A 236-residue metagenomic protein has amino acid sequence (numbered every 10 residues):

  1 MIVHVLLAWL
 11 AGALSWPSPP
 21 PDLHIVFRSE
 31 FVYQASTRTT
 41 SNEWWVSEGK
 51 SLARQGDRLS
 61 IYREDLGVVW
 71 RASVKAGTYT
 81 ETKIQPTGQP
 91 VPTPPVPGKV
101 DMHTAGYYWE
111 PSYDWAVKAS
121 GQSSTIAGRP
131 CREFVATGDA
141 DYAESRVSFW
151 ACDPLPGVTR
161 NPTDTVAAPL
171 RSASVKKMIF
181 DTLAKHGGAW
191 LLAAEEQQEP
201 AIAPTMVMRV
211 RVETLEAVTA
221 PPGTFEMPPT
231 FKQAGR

Functional and structural regions predicted by a protein language model:
M1-W9: Sec-dependent signal peptide recognition, specifically the positively charged N-region followed immediately by
L14-R236: Extended soluble regions of mature proteins
